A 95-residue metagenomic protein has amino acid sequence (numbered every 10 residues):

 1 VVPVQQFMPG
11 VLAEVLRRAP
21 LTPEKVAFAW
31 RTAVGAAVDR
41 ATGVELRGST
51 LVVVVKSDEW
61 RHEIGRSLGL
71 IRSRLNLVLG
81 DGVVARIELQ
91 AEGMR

Functional and structural regions predicted by a protein language model:
V1-T32, T42-E45, H62, G69 (+1 more regions): N-terminal presequence-like segments and adjacent domain-start helices
G35: The Walker A/P-loop phosphate-binding site
V38-R40: A generic local structural motif
G48-L68: A short interface-forming secondary-structure element
G69, S73-L77: Charge-dense, helix-prone N-terminal extensions
